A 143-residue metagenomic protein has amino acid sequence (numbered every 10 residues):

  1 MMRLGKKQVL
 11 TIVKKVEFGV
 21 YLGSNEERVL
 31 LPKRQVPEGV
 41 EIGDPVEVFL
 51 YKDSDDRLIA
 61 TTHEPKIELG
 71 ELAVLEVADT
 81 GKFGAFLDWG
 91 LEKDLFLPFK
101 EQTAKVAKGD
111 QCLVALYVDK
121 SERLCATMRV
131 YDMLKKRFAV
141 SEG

Functional and structural regions predicted by a protein language model:
M1-G143: Single-stranded RNA-binding regions, centering on S1/OB-family and related RNA-binding modules
